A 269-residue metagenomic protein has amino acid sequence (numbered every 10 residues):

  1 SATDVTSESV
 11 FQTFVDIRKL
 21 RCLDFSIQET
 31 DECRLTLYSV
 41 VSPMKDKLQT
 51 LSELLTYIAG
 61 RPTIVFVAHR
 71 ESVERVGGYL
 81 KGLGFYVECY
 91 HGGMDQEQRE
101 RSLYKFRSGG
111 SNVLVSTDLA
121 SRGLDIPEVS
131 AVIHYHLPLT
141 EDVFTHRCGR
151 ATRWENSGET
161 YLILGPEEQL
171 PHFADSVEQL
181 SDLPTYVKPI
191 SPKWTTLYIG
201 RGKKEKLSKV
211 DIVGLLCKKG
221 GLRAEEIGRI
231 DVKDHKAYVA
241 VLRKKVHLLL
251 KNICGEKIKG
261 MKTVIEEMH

Functional and structural regions predicted by a protein language model:
S1-T30, E168, A174-S176: Post-DEXD/H (motif II) to motif III coupling segment of the RecA-like Helicase ATP-binding lobe
S7-R18, G77, L119, L124 (+1 more regions): Short regulatory helix/loop adjacent to the ATP-binding pocket of P-loop NTPases
C33-K81, G221: Conserved interdomain hinge at the start of the Helicase C-terminal
V73-Y79, F85-T117: Conserved helicase ATPase core of P-loop NTP-dependent helicases/translocases
G82, D182-H269: Non-catalytic terminal extensions of ATP-dependent helicases
V113, T140-D182: Conserved segment of the helicase C-terminal RecA-like domain
R122-L137, E159-I163: A short beta-strand element within the Helicase C-terminal
G123, R150-S157, G221-L222, K257-I258: Arginine/glycine-rich "motif VI" loop of SF2 helicases in the C-terminal RecA-like domain
